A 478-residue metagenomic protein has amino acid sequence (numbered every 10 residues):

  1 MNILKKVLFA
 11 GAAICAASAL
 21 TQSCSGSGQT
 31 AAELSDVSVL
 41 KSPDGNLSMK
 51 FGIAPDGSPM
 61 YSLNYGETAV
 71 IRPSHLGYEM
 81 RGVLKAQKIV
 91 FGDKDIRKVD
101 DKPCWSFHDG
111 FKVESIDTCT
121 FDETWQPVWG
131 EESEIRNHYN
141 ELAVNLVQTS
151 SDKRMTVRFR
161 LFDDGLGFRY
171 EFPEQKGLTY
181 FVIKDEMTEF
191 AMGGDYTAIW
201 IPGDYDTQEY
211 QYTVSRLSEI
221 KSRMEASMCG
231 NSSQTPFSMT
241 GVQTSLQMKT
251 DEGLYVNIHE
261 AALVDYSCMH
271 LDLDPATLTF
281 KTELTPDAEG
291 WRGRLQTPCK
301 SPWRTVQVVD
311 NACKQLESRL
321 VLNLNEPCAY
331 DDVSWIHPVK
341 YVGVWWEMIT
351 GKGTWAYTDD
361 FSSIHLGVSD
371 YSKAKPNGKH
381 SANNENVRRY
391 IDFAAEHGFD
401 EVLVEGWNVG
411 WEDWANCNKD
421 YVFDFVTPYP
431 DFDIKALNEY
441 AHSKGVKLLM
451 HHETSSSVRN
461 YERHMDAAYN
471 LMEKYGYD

Functional and structural regions predicted by a protein language model:
M1-A10: Bacterial N-terminal signal peptides that target proteins for export
A10-A19: Bacterial N-terminal signal peptides
T21-S23: C-terminal motif of bacterial Sec signal peptides marking the signal peptidase cleavage site
S25-G26, T30-D332: N-terminal accessory beta-strand-rich subdomains and adjacent acidic, glycine-rich linkers that precede catalytic cores
A312-Q315, R319-D331, H337, N384 (+2 more regions): Carboxylate/His-rich catalytic cores and anion/metal-binding grooves
S318, E326-V333, W345-D360: Conserved mixed alpha/beta catalytic, RNA-binding, or beta-rich assembly cores of soluble enzyme, regulatory
P338-V342: Transmembrane beta-strand segments of Gram-negative outer membrane beta-barrel proteins
I349-D478: Aromatic-lined carbohydrate-binding/catalytic grooves of carbohydrate-active enzymes
